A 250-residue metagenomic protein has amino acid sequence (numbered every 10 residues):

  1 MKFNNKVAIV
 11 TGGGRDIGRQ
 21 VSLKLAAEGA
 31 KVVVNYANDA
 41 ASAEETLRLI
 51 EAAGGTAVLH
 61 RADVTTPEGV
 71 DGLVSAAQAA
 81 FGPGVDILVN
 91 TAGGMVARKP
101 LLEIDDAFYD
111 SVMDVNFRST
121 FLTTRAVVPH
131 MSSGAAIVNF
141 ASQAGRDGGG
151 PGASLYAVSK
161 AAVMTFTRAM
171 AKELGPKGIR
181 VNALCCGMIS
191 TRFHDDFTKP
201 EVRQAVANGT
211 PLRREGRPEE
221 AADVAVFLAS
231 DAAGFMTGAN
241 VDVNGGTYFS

Functional and structural regions predicted by a protein language model:
V7, G14-D16: Conserved glycine-rich cofactor-binding loop
R98, V226, T237-S250: Short C-terminal tail/terminal secondary-structure segment of NAD(P)H-dependent dehydrogenase/reductase domains
K99-L101, D105-M113, H194, V206: Substrate-binding pocket helix/loop in short-chain dehydrogenase/reductase
T124, S159, T167: Active-site helix of classical SDR
P129, K172-P176, G234: Alpha-helical segment proximal to the catalytic Tyr-Lys
S142: Residue(s) in the substrate-gating loop at a strand-loop-helix junction that position the organic substrate next
T210-A221, A232: A conserved structural motif in NAD(P)-dependent oxidoreductases
